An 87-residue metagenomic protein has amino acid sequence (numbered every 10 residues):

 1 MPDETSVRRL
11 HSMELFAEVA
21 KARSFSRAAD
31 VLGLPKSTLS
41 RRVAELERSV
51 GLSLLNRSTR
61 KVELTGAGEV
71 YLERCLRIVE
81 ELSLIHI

Functional and structural regions predicted by a protein language model:
M1-R8, E14: A detector for short, charged/polar N-terminal pre-domain segments
M13-F16, A28, T65: Hydrophobic two-helix hairpin corresponding to the core of helix-turn-helix DNA-binding domains
E18-G33: Short helix-boundary/capping micro-motifs
R42: Residues within the DNA-recognition helix of helix-turn-helix
E47-L64: A short LG(V/I)-centered, amphipathic sequence patch enriched for acidic residue(s) preceding the LG motif
A67-E81: Short, solvent-exposed amphipathic helices
I85-I87: Conserved small/polar residues in nucleotide/adenosyl-binding loops
